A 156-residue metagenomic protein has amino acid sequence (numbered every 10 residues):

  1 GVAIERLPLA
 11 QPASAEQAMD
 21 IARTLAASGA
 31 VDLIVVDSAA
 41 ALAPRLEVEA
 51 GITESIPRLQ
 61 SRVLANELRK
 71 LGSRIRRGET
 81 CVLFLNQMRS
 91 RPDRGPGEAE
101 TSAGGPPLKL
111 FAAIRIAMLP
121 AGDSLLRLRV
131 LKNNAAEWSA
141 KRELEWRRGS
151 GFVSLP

Functional and structural regions predicted by a protein language model:
G1-P57, S61-N66, K70: Conserved inter-motif catalytic segment of the P-loop NTP-binding fold
P57-F152: Phosphate-binding/switch region of NTP-binding enzymes
S154-P156: Long, well-ordered amphipathic alpha-helical subdomains in the mid-to-C-terminal portions of large enzyme subunits
